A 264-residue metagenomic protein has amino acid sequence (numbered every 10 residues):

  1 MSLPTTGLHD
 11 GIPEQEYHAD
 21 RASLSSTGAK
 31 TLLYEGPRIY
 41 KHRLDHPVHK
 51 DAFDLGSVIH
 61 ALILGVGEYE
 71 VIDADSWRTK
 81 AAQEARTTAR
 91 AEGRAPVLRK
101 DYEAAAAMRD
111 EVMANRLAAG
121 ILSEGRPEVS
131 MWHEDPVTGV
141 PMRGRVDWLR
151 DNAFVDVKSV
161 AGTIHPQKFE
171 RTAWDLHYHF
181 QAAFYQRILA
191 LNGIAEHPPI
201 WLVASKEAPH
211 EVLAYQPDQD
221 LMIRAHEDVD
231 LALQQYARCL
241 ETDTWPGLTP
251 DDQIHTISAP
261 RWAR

Functional and structural regions predicted by a protein language model:
M1-R143, T249-P250: Metal-dependent nuclease catalytic cores that hydrolyze phosphodiester bonds in DNA/RNA, characterized by
P47-V48, R90-V97, H165-L176, D218-D220: Short histidine-centered catalytic/ligand-binding loop motif
I59-H60, W148, V229: A residue-level signal for conserved active-site and pocket-lining positions in enzyme catalytic cores
I63-G67, S159-G162, A190, I194 (+1 more regions): Hydrophobic/aromatic-lined pockets within catalytic cores
N115-S123, R150-D156, A190-H197: Secondary-structure boundary elements
V129-D135, R150-N152, S159-A161, R261: Short, flexible loop/turn elements at secondary-structure junctions
G144-R171, Y185: Conserved catalytic cores of phosphodiester-cleaving nucleases, focusing on short active-site segments
W174, H179, F184-R264: Metal-dependent nuclease catalytic regions and adjoining charged, substrate-binding loops involved in nucleic-acid end
